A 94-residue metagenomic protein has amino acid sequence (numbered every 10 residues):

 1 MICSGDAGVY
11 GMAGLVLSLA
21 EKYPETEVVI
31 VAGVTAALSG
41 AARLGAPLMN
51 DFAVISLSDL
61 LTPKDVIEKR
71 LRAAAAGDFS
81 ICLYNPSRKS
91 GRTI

Functional and structural regions predicted by a protein language model:
M1-V28, S39: Class I S-adenosyl-L-methionine
G5-D6, V34, S58: Short, flexible active-site-adjacent loop segments at beta-strand->alpha-helix junctions, enriched in small/polar
E27, A37-I94: Beta-strand/loop-alpha-helix module characteristic of Rossmann-like adenine-cofactor folds
